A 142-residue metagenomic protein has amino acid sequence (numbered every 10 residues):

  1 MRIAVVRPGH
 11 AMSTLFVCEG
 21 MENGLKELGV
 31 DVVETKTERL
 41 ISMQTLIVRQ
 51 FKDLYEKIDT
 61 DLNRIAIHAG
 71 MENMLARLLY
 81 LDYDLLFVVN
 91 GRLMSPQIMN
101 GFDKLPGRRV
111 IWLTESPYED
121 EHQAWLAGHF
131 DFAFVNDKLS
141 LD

Functional and structural regions predicted by a protein language model:
M1-A11: Nucleotide-activated donor-dependent transferases that construct or modify glycoconjugates
R2, D31-V33: Ser/Thr- (and often Asn-) enriched beta-sheet segments in non-cytosolic proteins
R7, T14-L28, T35-D142: Extended catalytic core of nucleotide-activated donor transferases of GT-like folds
